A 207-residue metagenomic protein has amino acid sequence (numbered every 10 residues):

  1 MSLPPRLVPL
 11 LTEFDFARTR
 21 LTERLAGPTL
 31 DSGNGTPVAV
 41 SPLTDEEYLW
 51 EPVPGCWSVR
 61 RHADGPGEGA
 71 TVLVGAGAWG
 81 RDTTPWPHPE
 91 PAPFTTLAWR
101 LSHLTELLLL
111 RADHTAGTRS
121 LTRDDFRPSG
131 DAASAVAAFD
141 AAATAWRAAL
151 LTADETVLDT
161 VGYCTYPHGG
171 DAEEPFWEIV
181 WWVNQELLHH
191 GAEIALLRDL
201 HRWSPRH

Functional and structural regions predicted by a protein language model:
M1-D125, C164-H207: Short, contiguous alpha-helical
R127-T160, W177-L188: Acidic/histidine-rich alpha-helical segments that form the ligand environment of transition-metal centers
